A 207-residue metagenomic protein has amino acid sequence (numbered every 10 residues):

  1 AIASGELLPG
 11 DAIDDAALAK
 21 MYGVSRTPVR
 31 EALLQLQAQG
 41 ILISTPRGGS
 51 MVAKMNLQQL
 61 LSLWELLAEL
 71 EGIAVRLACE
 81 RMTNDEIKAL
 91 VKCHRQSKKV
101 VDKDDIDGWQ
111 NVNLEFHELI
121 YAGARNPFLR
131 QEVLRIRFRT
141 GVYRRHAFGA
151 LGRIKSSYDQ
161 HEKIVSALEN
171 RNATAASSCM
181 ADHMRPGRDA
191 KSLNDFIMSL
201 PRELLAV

Functional and structural regions predicted by a protein language model:
A1-E80, D189-V207: Short linear motifs at protein or domain termini
E6, I41, D105, N172-A173: Residue-level recognition of short, well-ordered coil/turn positions that link secondary-structure elements
R30-E31, Q35, M82-N84, G108-N111 (+3 more regions): Juxtamembrane/interface motifs at transmembrane-helix termini
A38-I43, I136-F138, R153-K155: Mobile beta-alpha loop/short-helix "lid" or hinge segments that flank ligand
R47, L70, K92, S156-D159: Alpha-helix N-cap/N′ positions at the starts of helices
L63, E80-H146, D159-A167, A175-P186: Conserved amphipathic alpha-helical segments that form helical-bundle/coiled-coil interaction surfaces
E69-I73, L114-E115, R137, Y158-D159 (+1 more regions): A generic alpha-helix surface/boundary motif
R153-V207: C-terminal regulatory/effector modules of DNA-binding transcriptional regulators
